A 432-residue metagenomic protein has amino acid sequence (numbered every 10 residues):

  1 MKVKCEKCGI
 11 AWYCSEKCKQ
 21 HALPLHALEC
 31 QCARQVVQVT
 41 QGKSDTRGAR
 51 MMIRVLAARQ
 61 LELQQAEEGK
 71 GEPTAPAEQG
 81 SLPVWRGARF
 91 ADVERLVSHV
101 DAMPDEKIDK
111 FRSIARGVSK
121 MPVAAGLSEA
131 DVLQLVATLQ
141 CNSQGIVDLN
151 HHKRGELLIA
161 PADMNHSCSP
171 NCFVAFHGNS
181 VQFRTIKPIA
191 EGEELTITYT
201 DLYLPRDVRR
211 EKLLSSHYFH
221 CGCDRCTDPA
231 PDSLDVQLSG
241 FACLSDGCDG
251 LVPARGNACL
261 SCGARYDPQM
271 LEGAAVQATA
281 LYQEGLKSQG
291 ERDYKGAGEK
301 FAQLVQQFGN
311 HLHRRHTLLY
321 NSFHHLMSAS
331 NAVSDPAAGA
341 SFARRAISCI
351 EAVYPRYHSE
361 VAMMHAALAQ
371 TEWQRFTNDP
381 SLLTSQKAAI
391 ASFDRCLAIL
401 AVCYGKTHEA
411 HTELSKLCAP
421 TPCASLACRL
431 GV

Functional and structural regions predicted by a protein language model:
M1-V432: Short alpha-helical interaction motifs and adjacent low-complexity tails used for partner binding in regulatory proteins
